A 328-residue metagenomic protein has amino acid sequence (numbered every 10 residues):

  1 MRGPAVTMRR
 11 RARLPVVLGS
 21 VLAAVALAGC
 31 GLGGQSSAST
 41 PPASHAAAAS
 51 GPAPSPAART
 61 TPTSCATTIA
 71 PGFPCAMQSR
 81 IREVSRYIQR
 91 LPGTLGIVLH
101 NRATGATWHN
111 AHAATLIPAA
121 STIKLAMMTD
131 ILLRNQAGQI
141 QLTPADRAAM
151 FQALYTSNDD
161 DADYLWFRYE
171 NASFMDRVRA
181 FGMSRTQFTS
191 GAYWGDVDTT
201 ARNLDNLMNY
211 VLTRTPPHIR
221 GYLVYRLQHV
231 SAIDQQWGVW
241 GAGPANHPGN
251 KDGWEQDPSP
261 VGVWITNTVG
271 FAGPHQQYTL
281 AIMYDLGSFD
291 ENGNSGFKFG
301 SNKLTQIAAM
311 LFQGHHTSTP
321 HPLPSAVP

Functional and structural regions predicted by a protein language model:
M1-L22: N-terminal export and membrane-targeting signals
A26-G29: C-terminal motif of bacterial Sec signal peptides marking the signal peptidase cleavage site
G31-G34: Bacterial signal peptide processing site
S39-T61: Post-signal peptide N-terminal segment of mature Sec-exported envelope proteins
P54-A70, A106-A111, M128-I131, Y155-D159 (+1 more regions): Acidic/histidine-rich, surface-exposed loop or edge segments in extracytoplasmic proteins
T60-L95, H100-T104, L165-P328: Penicillin-recognizing serine hydrolase domain
G105, L116-I140, A153, L280: Active-site SXXK
N135-Q187: Conserved catalytic neighborhood of penicillin-recognizing serine enzymes
